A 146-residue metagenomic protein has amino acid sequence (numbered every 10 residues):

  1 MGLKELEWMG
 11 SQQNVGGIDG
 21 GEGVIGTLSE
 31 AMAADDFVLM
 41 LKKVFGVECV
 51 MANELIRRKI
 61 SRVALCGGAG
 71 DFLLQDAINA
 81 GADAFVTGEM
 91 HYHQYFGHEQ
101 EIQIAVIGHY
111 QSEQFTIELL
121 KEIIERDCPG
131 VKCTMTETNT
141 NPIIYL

Functional and structural regions predicted by a protein language model:
M1-L146: Hydrophobic structural segments
